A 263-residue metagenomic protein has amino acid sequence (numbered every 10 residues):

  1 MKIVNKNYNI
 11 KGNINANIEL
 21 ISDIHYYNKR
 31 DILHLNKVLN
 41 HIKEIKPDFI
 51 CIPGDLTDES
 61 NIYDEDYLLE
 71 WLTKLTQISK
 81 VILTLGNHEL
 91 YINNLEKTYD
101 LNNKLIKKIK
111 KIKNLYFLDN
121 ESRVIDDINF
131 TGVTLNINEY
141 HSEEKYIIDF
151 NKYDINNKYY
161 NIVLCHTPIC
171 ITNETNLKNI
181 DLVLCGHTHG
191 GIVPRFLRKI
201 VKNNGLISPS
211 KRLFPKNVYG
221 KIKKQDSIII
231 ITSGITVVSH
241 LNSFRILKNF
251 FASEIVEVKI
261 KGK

Functional and structural regions predicted by a protein language model:
M1-K29: Acidic, histidine-bearing metal-coordination/catalytic regions of metal-dependent phosphoesterases
N9-E19, N114-L115, S122-G132, N157-Y160 (+2 more regions): Beta-strand-turn-beta hairpins that frame and shape the catalytic cleft of phosphate-ester-processing enzymes
L20-H34, L56-D66, L90-L101, E139-E143 (+2 more regions): Acidic/histidine-rich helix-loop elements that form or flank divalent-metal/phosphate-binding sites at the catalytic
L20-S22, F49-D55, K80-N87, Y116-N120 (+3 more regions): Active-site neighborhood of phospho(di)ester-bond hydrolases with catalytic His/Asp-centered motifs
L33-V124: Core catalytic region of metal-dependent phosphoesterases/phosphodiesterases, especially metallo-beta-lactamase-like
I45, L72-I78, I155-N157, T175-K178 (+1 more regions): Short, conserved loop/helix-junction motifs that constitute active-site signature segments in enzyme catalytic cores
N93-N114, E121-S122, D126-C165, I169-T172 (+1 more regions): Binuclear metal-dependent hydrolase catalytic cores centered on His/Asp/Glu-rich metal-binding motifs
P168-V256: Conserved beta-sheet core of the metallophosphoesterase superfamily
